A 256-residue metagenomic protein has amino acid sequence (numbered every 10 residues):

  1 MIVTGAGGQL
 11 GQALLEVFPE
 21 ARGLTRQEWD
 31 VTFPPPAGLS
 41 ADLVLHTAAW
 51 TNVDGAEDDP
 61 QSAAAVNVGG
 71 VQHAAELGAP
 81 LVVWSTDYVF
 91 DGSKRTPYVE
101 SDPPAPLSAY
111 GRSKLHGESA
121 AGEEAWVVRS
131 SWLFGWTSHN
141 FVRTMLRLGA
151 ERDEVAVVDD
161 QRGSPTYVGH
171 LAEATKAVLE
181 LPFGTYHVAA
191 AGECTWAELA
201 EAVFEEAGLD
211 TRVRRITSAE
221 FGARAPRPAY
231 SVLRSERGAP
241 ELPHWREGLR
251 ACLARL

Functional and structural regions predicted by a protein language model:
M1-P19: N-terminal Rossmann NAD(P)H-binding glycine-rich loop of SDR-like oxidoreductase domains
T4, L24, T47-A48, L81-D87 (+2 more regions): SDR active-site strand-loop-helix element
P19-A37: Adenosine-cofactor binding site in Rossmann-like domains, unifying the SAM/SAH pocket of S-adenosylmethionine-dependent
P35-V66: NAD(P)H-binding glycine-rich loop region in Rossmannoid oxidoreductase-like domains and their noncatalytic homologs
D58-Q61, A65-G70, V89-V128, W132-G135: Catalytic helix-loop patch of NAD(P)-dependent Rossmann-fold dehydrogenases
S119-G163, G169-H170: NAD(P)-dependent short-chain dehydrogenase/reductase
A174, E180-R224, L253-A254: Mid/C-terminal beta-alpha module of Rossmann-like enzyme folds, strongest in SDR-family dehydrogenases/epimerases
L209-T211, P226-L256: C-terminal amphipathic/interface module of NAD(P)-dependent oxidoreductases and related NAD-binding regulators
